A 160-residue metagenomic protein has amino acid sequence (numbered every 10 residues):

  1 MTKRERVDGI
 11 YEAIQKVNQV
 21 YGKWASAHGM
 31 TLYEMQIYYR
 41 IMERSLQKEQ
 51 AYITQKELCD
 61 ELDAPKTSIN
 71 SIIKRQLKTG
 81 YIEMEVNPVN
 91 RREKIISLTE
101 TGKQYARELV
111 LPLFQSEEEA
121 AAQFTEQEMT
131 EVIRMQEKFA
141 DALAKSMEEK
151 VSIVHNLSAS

Functional and structural regions predicted by a protein language model:
M1, Q127-S160: C-terminal regulatory/oligomerization modules of transcriptional regulators
M1-H28, L32, T79-Y81: N-terminal leader segment of winged-helix/HTH proteins
G9, Q36-E43, Q104, E131: Pre-recognition alpha-helix immediately N-terminal to the DNA-recognition helix within helix-turn-helix or winged-helix
I10, I14-V17, Y21, Y105 (+2 more regions): Alpha-helical linker/hinge and terminal dimerization helices associated with HTH transcriptional regulators
Q19-P65: N-terminal helix-turn-helix DNA-binding core of bacterial DNA-binding proteins
K74-R134: Charged, amphipathic alpha-helical coiled-coil/dimerization segments
